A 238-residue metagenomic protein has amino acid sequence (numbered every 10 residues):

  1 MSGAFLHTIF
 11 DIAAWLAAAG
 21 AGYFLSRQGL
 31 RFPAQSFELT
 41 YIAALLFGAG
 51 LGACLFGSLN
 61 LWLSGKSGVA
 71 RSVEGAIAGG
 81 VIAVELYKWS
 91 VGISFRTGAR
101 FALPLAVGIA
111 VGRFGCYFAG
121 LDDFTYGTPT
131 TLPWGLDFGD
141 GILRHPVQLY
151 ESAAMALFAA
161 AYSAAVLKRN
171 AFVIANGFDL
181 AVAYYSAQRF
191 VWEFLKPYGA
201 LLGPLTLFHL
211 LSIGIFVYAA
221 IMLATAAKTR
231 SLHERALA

Functional and structural regions predicted by a protein language model:
M1-A238: A feature for loop-to-transmembrane-helix boundaries and adjacent hydrophobic helices in multi-pass integral membrane
